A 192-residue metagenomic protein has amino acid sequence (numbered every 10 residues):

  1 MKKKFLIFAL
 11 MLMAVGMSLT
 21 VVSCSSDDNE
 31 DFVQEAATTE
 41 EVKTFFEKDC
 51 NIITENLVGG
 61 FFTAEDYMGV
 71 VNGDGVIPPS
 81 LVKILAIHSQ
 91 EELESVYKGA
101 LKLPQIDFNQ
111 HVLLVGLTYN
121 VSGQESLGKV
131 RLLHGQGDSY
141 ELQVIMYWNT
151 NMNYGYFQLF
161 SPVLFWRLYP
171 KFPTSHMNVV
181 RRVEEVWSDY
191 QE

Functional and structural regions predicted by a protein language model:
M1-V22: Sec-dependent bacterial lipoprotein signal peptides
L6, V121-G123, G137, N149-N151 (+2 more regions): Generic "edge-of-domain/loop-turn" microfeature
S18-N51, V183-Q191: Bacterial Sec-dependent N-terminal signal peptides
D31-E94: N-terminal, charge-rich interaction modules
I77-Y140, Y147-W148: Mature extracytoplasmic domains of secretory-pathway proteins
E141-Q143, W166, V180: Beta-strand secondary-structure signal
N151-H176: Short, non-transmembrane amphipathic alpha-helical segments
Y169-E192: A short amphipathic beta-strand at an alpha->beta junction
